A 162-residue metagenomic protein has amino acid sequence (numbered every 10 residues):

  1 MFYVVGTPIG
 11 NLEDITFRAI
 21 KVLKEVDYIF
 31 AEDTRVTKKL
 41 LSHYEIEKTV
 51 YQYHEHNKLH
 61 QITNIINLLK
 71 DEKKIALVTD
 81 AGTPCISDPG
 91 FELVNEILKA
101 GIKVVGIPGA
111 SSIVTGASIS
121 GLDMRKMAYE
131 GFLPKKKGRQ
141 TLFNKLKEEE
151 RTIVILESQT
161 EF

Functional and structural regions predicted by a protein language model:
M1-F2, E72-A76, T152: Loop/turn-to-beta-strand initiation segments
M1-Y53: Glycine-rich, flexible N-terminal cofactor/catalytic loop recognition
I9-L12, D80-P84, P134, Q159-E161: Short glycine-rich anion-binding loops that position phosphate/pyrophosphate groups of nucleotides and phosphorylated
L23-I29, G101-V104, T152-I153: Short active-site oxyanion
Y51-L59, F132-K136: Conserved helicase motor
E55-K70, P89: Short phosphate-binding loop-to-helix
D71-A128: Short glycine-cluster motifs
V114-F162: Beta-strand/loop-alpha-helix module characteristic of Rossmann-like adenine-cofactor folds
